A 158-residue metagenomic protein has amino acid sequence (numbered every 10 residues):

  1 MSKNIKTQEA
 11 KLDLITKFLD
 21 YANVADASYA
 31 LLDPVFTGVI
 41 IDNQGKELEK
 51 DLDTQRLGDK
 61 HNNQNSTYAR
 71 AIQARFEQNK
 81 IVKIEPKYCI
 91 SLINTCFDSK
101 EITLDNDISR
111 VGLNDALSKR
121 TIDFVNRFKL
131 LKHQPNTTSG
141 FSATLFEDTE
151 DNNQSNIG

Functional and structural regions predicted by a protein language model:
M1-I157: Non-catalytic, mobile gating and regulatory segments of ester bond hydrolases
